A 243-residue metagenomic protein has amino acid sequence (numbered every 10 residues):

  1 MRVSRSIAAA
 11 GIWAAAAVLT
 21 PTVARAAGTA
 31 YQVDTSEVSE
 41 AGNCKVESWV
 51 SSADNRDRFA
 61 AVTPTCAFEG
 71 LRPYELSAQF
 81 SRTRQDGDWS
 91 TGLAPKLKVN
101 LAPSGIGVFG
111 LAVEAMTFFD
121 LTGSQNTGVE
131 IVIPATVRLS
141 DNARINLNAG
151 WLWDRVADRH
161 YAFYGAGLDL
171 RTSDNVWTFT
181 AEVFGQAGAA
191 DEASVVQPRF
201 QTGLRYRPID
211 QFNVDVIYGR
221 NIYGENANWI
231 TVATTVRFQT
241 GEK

Functional and structural regions predicted by a protein language model:
M1-A30, G241-K243: Cleavable N-terminal export/targeting peptides
R25-K243: Transmembrane beta-barrel domains of Gram-negative outer membranes and organellar outer membranes
